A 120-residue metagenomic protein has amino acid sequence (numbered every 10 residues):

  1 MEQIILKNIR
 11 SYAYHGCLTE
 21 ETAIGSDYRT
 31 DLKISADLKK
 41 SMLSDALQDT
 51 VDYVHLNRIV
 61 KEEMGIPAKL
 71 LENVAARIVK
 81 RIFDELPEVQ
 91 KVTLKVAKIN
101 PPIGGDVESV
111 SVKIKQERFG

Functional and structural regions predicted by a protein language model:
M1-G120: N-terminal, polar/charged subdomain of small-to-medium soluble alpha/beta proteins
